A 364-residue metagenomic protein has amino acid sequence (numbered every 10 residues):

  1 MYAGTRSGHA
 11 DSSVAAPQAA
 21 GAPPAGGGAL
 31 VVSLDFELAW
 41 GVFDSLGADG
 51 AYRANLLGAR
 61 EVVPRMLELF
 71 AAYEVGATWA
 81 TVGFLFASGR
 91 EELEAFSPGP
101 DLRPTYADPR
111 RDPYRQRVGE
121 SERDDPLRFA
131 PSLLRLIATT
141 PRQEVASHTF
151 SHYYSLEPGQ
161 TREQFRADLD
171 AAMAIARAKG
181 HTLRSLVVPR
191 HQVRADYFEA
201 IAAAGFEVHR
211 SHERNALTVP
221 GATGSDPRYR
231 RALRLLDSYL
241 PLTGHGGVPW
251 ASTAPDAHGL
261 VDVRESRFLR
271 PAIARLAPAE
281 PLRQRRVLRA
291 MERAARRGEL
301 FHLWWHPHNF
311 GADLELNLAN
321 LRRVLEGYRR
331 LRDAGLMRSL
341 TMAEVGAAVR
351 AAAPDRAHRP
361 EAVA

Functional and structural regions predicted by a protein language model:
Y2, G21-T139, T182, V187-V188 (+2 more regions): Active-site beta->alpha N-cap acidic-glycine motif
Y2, R6-H9, V208-R214, A277-A364: C-terminal domain-boundary segment and adjacent tail
Y2-R6, L56, R110-D112, Q116-D124 (+3 more regions): Active-site-adjacent pocket scaffolds in enzyme catalytic domains
D35, F70, H148, L186 (+3 more regions): Conserved, mostly hydrophobic/aromatic
A39-V42, L85-E91, Y153-E157, V193-Y197 (+4 more regions): Short catalytic/ligand-binding loop motif for oxyanion handling, primarily in non-cytosolic enzymes, centered on
T81-A87, F150-S151, L186-V193, R214 (+1 more regions): Short, solvent-exposed turn/loop segments enriched in Gly/Ser/Thr/Pro and often Arg
L85-D101, E163-D170, D196-H209, L318-E326 (+1 more regions): Short, electropositive alpha-helical surface patch
T149-A171: Glycine-rich phosphate-binding "P-loop"
